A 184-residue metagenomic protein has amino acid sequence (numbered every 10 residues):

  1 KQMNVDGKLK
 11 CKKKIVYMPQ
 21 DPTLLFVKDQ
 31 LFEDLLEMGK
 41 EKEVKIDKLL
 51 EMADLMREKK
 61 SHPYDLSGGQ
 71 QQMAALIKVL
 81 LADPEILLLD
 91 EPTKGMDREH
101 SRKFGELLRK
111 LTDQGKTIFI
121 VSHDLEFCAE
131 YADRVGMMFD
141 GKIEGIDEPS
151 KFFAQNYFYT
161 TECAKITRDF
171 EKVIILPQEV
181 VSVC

Functional and structural regions predicted by a protein language model:
E43-E58: Conserved ABC ATPase "signature" region
H62-L66, Q70: Conserved ABC ATPase signature
L87-D90: Catalytic Walker B motif of ABC-type/P-loop ATPase nucleotide-binding domains
S122-H123: H-loop/switch region of ABC-family ATPase nucleotide-binding domains
C128-E130: A short, surface-exposed alpha-helical micro-motif characterized by mixed small hydrophobic and charged/polar residues
K142-I166: Conserved beta-strand-loop-alpha-helix hinge in the C-terminal portion of ABC ATPase nucleotide-binding domains
Y159-C184: ABC ATPase nucleotide-binding domains
